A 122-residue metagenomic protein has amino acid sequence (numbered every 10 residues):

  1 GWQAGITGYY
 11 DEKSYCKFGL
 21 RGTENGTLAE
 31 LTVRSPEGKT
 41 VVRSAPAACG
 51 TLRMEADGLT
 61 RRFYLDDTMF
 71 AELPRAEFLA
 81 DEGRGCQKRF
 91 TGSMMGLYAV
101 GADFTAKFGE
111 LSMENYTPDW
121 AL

Functional and structural regions predicted by a protein language model:
G1-L122: Extracellular glycan-recognition regions
